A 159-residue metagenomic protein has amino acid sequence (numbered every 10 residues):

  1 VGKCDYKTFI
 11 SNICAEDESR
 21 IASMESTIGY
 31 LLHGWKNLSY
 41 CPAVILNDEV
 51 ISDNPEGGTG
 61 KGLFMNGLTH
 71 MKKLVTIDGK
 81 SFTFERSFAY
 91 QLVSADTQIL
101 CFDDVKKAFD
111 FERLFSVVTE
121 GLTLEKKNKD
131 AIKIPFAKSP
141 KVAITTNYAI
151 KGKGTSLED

Functional and structural regions predicted by a protein language model:
V1-D96: P-loop NTPase catalytic core of nucleic-acid-dependent motor ATPases
L63-G67, R113-V117, S139, D159: Alpha-helical scaffold elements adjacent to nucleotide-binding pockets in ATP/GTP-utilizing enzyme cores
K73, D110-I134: Conserved catalytic/switch belt of AAA+ P-loop NTPases
F88-A95, K126-T145: AAA+/SF3 P-loop NTPase mechanochemical coupling elements
I99: Hydrophobic "anchor" residues on beta-strands that sit immediately upstream of conserved functional sites
F102-V105: Walker B catalytic acidic pair
T146-I150: Short, polar loop motifs at secondary-structure junctions
K153-D159: A short helix-turn-beta junction within AAA+ P-loop NTPase domains corresponding to the substrate/partner-engaging
